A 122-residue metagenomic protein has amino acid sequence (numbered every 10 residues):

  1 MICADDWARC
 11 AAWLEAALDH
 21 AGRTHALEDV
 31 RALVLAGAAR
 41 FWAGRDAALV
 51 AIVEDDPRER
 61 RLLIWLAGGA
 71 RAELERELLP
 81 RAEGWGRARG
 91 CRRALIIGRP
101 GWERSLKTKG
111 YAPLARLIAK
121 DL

Functional and structural regions predicted by a protein language model:
M1-H25: Short amphipathic alpha-helix that is part of the acyltransferase structural core
D19-A39: Active-site rim helix/loop that mediates acceptor-substrate recognition in acyltransferases
L35-E73: Conserved donor-binding loop and adjoining core beta-sheet/short helix segment in diverse acyl/aminoacyl transferases
A39, T108-Y111: Short glycine-aromatic motifs
G44-A47, G90, A112: Short glycine/proline-enriched coil/turn segments at helix->beta-strand junctions
E59-K107: Acyl-donor binding region in acyl/amide transferases
I97, A112-L122: Conserved catalytic-core motifs of GNAT/GCN5-like acyltransferases
